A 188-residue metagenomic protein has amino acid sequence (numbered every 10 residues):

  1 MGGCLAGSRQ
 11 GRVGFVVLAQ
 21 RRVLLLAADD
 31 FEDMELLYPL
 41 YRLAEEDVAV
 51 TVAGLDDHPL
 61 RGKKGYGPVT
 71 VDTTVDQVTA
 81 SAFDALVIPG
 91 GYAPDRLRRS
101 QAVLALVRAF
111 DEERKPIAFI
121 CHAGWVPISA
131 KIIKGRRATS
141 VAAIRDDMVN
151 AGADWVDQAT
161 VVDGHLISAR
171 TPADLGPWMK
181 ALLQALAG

Functional and structural regions predicted by a protein language model:
G2-E113, I117, V126-K134, R145-G188: Extended, subdomain-level signal for the structured scaffold at the beginning of enzyme domains
C121: Catalytic nucleophile serine of serine hydrolases, specifically the conserved "nucleophile elbow" pentapeptide
